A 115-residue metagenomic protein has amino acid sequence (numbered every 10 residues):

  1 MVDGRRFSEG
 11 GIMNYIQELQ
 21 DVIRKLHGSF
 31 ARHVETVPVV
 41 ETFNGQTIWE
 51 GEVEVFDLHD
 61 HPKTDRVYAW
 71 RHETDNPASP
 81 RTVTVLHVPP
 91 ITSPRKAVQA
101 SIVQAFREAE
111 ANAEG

Functional and structural regions predicted by a protein language model:
F7, A78-G115: Mixed-charge, Lys/Arg-enriched low-complexity segments
F7-W49: Negatively charged, low-complexity tracts enriched in Asp/Glu with abundant Ser/Thr
L19-L26, V39, V67-W70, V98 (+2 more regions): Extended hydrophobic/Leu-rich segments
E35-T92: Acidic, low-complexity, intrinsically disordered interaction modules
